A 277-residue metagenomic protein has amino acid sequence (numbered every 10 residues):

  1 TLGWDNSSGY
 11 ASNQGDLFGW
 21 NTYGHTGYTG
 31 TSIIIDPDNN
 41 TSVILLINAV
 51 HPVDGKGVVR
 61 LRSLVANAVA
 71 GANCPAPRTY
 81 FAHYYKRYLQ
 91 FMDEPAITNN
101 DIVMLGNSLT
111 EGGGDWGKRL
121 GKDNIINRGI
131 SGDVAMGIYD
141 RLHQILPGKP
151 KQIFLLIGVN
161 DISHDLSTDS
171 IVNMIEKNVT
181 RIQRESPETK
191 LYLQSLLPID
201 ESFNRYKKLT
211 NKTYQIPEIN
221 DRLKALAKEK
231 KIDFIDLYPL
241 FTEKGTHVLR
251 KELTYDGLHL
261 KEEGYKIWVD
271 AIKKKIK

Functional and structural regions predicted by a protein language model:
T1, T22-Y28, M104, N127-I130 (+3 more regions): Short glycine/serine/threonine-biased micro-segments
T1-C74: Catalytic loop of the DD-peptidase/beta-lactamase superfamily, centered on the K-T-G motif and neighboring
L2, T31, N39-V43, N100-I102 (+3 more regions): A generic secondary-structure signal marking the coil-to-beta-strand transition
G9-A11, Y28-G30, A49-P52, S108-G112 (+5 more regions): Solvent-exposed loop/turn segments at secondary-structure junctions within structured extracellular/periplasmic domains
I33-I35, S42-L46, I102-M104, I126-G129 (+3 more regions): Structural recognition of the beta-strand scaffold that forms the well-ordered cores of secreted hydrolase catalytic
C74-Q152: Serine-esterase "nucleophile elbow" of acetyl-processing enzymes
K118-N124, D140-K277: Alpha-helical cap/lid subdomain in secreted, periplasmic, or secretory-pathway luminal O-acyl-processing enzymes
